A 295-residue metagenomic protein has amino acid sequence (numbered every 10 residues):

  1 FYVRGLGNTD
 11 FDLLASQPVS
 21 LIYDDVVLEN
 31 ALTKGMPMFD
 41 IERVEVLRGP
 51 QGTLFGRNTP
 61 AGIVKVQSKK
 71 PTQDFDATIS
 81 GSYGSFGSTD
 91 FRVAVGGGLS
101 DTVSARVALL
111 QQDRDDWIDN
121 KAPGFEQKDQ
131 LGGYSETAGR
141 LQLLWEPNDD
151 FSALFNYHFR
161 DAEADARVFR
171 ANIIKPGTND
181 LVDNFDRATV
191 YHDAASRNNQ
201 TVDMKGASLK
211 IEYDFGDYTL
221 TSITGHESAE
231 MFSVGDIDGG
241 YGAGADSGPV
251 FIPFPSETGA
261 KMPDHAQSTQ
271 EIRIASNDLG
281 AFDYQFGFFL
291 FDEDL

Functional and structural regions predicted by a protein language model:
V3, V44-V46, V64: N-terminal secretion/transport leader regions
L6-T9, P50-G52, N277: Short beta-turn/strand-loop junction motif enriched in small, turn-promoting residues
F11-D12, P18-P50: Short acidic/polar hinge/loop motifs at secondary-structure boundaries that mediate gating or recognition
S16-P18, N30, F39-E42, T53-G139 (+4 more regions): Outer-membrane beta-barrel translocator/receptor signature
G84-S88, R114-I118, A162-A164, A229-M231 (+1 more regions): Sequence/structural signature of outer-membrane beta-barrel proteins
K128, Y134-Q285, F291-E293: Outer-membrane beta-barrel domain signature, strongest for Gram-negative TonB-dependent receptors and also present
